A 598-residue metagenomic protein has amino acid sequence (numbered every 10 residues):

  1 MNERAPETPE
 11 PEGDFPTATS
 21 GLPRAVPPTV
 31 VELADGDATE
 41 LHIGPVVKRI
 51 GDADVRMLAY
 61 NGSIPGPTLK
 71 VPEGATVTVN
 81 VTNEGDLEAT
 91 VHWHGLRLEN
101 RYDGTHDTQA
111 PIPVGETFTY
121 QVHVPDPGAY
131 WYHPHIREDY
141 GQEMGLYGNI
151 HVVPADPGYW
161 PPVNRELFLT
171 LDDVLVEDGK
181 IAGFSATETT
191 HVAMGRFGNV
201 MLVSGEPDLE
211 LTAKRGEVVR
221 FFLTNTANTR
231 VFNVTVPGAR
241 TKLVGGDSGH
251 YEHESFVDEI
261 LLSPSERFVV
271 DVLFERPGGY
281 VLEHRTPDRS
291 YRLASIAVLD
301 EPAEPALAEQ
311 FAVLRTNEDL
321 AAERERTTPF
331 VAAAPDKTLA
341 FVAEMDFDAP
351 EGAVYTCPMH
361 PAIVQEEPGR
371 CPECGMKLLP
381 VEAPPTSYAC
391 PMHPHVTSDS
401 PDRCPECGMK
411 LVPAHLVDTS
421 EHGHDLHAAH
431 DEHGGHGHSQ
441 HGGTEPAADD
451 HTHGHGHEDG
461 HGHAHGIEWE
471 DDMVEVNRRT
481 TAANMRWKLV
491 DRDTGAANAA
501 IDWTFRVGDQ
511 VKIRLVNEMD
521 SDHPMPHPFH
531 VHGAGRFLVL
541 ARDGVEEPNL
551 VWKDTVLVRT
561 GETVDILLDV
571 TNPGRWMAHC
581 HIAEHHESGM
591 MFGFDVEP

Functional and structural regions predicted by a protein language model:
M1-E40, Q142-V176, E252-A353, E366-E367 (+5 more regions): Extended terminal and domain-junction accessory segments
E32-M57, P72-G74, H393-H395: Mature N-terminal segment immediately following signal peptide/propeptide cleavage in secreted/periplasmic
I64, T68-V71, W93-D126, P161 (+7 more regions): Extracytoplasmic beta-sandwich strand-turn segments characteristic of Greek-key/jelly-roll folds
G74-A75, E116, V124-Y130, G216-E217 (+7 more regions): Short tyrosine-centred short linear motifs in exposed loops/low-complexity segments
V81-G85, L223-A227, L515-M519: Asparagine-centered strand-capping/turn motif at beta-strand->loop junctions
N100-P113, A186-P335, D543-E547, V551-D554: Histidine- and aromatic-rich segments of cupredoxin/plastocyanin-like copper-binding domains
R165-E217, F222-A227, E344-D346, R478-T481 (+3 more regions): Acidic-aromatic/histidine active-site loop/patch
C357, C371, C390, C404: Short cysteine-rich clusters marking metal-coordination/redox-active sites
